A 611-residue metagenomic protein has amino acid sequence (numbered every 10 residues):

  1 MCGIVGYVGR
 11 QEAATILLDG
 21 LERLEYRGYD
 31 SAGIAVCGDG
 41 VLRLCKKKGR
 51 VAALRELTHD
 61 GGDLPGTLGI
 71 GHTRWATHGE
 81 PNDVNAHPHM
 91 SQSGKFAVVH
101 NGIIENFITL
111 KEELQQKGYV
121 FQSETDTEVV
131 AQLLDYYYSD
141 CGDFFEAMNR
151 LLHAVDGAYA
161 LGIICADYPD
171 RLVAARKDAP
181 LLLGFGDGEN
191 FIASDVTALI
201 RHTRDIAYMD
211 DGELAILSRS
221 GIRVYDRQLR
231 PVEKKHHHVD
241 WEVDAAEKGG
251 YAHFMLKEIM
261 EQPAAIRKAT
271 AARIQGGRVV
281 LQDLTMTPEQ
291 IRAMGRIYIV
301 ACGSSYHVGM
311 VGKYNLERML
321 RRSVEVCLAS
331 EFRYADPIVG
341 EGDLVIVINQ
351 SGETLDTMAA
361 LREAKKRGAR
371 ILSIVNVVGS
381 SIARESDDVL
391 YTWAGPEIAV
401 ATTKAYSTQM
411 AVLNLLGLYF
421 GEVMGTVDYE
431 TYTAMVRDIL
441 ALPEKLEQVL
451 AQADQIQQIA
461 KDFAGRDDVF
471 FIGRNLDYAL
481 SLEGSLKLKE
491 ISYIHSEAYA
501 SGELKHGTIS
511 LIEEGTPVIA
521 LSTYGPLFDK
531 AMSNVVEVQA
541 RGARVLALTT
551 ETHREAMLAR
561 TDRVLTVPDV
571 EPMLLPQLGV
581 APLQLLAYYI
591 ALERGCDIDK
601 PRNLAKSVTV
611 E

Functional and structural regions predicted by a protein language model:
M1-K248, A252-H253, E261-R296, Y334 (+5 more regions): Conserved short alpha-helical segments that host acidic/polar catalytic motifs at enzyme active sites
Y7-R10, H100, V120, Y137-C141 (+18 more regions): Hydrophobic alpha-helical scaffolding
T67, G71-V84, Q275-E289, G312-I348 (+1 more regions): Glycine-rich oxoanion-binding loops at beta->alpha junctions
P88-M90, V173-A174, I206-A207, L214-I216 (+11 more regions): Replace "in large, NTP-powered and nucleic-acid-processing enzymes" with "in large, NTP-powered factors and other
Q262-I266, T270-Y298, D388-P517, A591-E611: Active-site phosphate/pyrophosphate-binding segments
E289-A441, L521-P526, K530-L565, L586: Glycine-rich phosphate-binding loops that contact phosphosugars or nucleotide phosphates
R544, V570-E611: Generic C-terminus detector
